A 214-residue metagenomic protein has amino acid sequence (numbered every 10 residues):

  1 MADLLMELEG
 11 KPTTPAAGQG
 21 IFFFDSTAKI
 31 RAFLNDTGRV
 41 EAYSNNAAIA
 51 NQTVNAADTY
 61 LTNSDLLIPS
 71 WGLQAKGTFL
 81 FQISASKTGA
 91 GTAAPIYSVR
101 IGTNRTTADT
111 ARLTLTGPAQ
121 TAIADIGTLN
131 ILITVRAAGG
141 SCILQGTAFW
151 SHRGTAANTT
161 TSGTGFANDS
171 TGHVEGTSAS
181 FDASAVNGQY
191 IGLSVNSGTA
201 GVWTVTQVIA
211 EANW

Functional and structural regions predicted by a protein language model:
M1-F22, A28-K29: Extracellular/surface-exposed low-complexity repeats and stalk/linker segments enriched in Gly/Pro and small polar
E9, E41-W214: Surface-exposed molecular-recognition determinants
K11-T13, T27-I30, D36-G38, G198: Acidic glycine-/aspartate-rich tracts in secreted/extracellular proteins
Q19-N35, L129-L132: Extracellular disulfide-bonded cysteine-rich modules/repeats
